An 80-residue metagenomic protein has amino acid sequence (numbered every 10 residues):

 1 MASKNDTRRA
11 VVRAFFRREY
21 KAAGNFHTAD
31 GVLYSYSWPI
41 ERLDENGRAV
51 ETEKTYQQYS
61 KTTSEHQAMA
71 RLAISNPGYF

Functional and structural regions predicted by a protein language model:
M1-F80: Terminal leader/tail segments of proteins
